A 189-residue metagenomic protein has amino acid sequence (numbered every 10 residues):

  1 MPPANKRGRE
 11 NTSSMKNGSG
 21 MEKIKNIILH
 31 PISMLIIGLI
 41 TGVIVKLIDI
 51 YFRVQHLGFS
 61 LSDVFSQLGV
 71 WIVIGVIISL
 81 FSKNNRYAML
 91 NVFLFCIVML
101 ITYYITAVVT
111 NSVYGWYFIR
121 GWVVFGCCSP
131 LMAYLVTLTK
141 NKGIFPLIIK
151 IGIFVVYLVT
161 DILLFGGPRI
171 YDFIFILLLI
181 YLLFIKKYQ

Functional and structural regions predicted by a protein language model:
K16-V92: N-terminal topogenic module of multi-pass integral membrane proteins
I40-I48, F95-T106, I153-L164: Aromatic-anchored segments of alpha-helical transmembrane domains
V45, D49, R53, I78-K83 (+4 more regions): Membrane-water interface at transmembrane helix exits
V70-S79, F125-T137, F175-L182: Hydrophobic cores of alpha-helical transmembrane segments in multi-pass inner/ER membrane proteins, independent
I101-V159: Membrane-proximal helix-loop-helix units in multi-pass membrane proteins
W122, G166-L178: Loop-to-transmembrane alpha-helix initiation sites
I185-Q189: Membrane-interface capping segments at transmembrane-helix boundaries
